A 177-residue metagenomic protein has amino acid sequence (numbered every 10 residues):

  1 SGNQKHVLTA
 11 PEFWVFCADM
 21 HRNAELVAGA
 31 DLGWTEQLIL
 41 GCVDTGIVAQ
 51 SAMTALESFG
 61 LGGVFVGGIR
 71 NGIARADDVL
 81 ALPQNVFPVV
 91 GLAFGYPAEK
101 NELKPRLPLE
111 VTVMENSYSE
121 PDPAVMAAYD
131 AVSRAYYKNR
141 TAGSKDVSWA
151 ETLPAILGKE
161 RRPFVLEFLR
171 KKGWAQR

Functional and structural regions predicted by a protein language model:
S1-R177: Acidic, surface-exposed loops and disordered segments
